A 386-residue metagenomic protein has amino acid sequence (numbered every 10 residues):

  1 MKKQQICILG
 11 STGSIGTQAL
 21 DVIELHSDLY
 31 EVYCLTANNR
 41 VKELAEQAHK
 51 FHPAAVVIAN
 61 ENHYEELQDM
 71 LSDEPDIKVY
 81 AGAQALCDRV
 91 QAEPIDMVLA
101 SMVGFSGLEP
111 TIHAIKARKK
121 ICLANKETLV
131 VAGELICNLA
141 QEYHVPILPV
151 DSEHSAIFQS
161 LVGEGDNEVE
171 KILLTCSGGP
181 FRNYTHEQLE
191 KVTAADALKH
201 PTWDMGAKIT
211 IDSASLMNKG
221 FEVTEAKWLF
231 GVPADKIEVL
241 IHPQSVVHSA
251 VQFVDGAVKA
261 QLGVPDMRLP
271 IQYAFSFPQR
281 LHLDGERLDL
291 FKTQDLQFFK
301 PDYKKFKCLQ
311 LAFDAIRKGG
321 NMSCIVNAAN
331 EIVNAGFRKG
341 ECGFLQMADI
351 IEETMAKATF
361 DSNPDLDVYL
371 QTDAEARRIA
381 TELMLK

Functional and structural regions predicted by a protein language model:
M1-K386: Catalytic, metal-anchored helix/loop core of enzyme active sites in primary metabolism
